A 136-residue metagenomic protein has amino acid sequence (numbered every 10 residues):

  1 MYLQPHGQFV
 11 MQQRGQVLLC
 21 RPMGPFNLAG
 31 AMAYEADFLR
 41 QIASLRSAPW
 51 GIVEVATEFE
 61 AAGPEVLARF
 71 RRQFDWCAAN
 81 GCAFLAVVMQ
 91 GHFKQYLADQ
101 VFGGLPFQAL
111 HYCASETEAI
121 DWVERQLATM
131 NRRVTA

Functional and structural regions predicted by a protein language model:
M1-A136: Amphipathic, Lys/Arg-enriched alpha-helical "gate/interface" segment within cytosolic domains that mediates
